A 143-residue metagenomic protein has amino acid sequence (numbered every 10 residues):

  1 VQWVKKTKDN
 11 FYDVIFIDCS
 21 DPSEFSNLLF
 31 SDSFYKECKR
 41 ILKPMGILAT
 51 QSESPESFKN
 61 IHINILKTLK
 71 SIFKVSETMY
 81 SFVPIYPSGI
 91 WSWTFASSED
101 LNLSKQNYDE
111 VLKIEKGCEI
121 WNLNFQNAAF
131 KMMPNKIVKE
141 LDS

Functional and structural regions predicted by a protein language model:
V1-W3: Conserved SAM/SAH-binding loop
K5-V14: A short acidic, Gly/Pro-enriched loop at the edge of an enzyme's catalytic core that lines a small-molecule cofactor
P22-F30: Glycine/threonine-rich flexible loop motifs
F30-P44, K70: A short glycine-rich, Lys/Arg-flanked "PGG" loop and its adjoining helix->strand segment in the class I
M45-S52: Conserved beta-strand signature within the Rossmann-like core of class I S-adenosyl-L-methionine
Q51, F73-P84: Conserved S-adenosyl-L-methionine
N60-I72: Short alpha-helix
K67, S88-S143: SAM/dcSAM-binding transferase cores
